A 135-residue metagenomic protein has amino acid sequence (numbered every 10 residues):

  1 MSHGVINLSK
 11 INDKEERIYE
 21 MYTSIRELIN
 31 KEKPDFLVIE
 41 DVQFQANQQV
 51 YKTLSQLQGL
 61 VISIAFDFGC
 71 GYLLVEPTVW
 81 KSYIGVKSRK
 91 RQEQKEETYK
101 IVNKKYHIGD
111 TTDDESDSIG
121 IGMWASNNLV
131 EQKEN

Functional and structural regions predicted by a protein language model:
M1-N135: Phosphate- and other anionic-substrate recognition elements at nucleic-acid/protein interfaces
